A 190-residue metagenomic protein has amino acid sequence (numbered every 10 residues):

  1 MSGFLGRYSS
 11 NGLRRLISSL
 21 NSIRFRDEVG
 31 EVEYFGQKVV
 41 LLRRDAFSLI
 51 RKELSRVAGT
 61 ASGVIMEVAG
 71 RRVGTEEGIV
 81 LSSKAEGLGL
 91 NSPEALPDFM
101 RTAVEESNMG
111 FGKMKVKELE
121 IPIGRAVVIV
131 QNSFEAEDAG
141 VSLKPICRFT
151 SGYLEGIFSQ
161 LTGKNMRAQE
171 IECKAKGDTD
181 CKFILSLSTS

Functional and structural regions predicted by a protein language model:
M1-V127, S133-F149, K174-D180, S188-S190: N-terminal accessory segment detector
T60, G163-K164: Short, well-ordered coil loops that connect the C-terminus of an alpha-helix to the N-terminus of a beta-strand
R148-G163: Active-site helix/loop of acyl-thioester processing domains in fatty-acid/polyketide metabolism, spanning hotdog-fold
K164-C173: Low-complexity, intrinsically disordered Gly/Pro/Thr-rich segments
